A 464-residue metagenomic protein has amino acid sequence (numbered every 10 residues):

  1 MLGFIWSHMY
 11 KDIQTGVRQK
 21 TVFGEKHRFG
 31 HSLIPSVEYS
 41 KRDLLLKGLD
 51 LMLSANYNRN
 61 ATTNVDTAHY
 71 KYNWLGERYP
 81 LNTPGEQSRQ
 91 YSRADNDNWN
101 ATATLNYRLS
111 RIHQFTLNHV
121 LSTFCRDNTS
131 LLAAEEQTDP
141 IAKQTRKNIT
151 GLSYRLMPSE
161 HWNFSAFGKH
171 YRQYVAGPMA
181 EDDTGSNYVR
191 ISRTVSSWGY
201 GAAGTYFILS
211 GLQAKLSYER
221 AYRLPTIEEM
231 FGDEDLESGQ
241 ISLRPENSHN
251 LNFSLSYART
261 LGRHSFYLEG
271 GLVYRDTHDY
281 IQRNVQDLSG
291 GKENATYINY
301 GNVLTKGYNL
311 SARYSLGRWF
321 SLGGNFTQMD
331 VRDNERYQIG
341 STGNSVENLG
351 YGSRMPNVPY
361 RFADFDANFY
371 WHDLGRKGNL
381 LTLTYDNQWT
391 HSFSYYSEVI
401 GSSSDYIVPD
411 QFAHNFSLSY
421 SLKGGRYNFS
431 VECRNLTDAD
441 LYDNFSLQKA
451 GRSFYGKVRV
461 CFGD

Functional and structural regions predicted by a protein language model:
M1-M9, K26-T184, V189-R190, S196-G199 (+5 more regions): Face-selective signature of the C-terminal outer-membrane beta-barrel domain
G3-F23, T63-Y72, G76-Y79, D127-E135 (+7 more regions): Outer-membrane beta-barrel translocator domains and adjoining extracellular loop/strand segments of Gram-negative
R18-H27, E38, G85-S92, N100 (+10 more regions): Extracellular loop and loop/strand-boundary signature of outer-membrane beta-barrel proteins
H31-V37, D97-A103, R146-L152, H170 (+8 more regions): Hydrophobic, lipid-facing positions within transmembrane beta-strands of outer-membrane proteins
S40-L46, R108-I112, M157-H161, F207-G211 (+9 more regions): Outer-membrane beta-barrel channels and translocator barrels
F207, Q213-E219, P245-K306, T327 (+1 more regions): Membrane-embedded beta-barrel scaffold of Gram-negative outer-membrane proteins
Y222, H278, Q388-A413, S417-D464: C-terminal beta-signal and adjacent terminal beta-strands/loops of Gram-negative outer-membrane beta-barrel proteins
L268, V273-D276, I298-S394: Gram-negative outer-membrane beta-barrel transporters
